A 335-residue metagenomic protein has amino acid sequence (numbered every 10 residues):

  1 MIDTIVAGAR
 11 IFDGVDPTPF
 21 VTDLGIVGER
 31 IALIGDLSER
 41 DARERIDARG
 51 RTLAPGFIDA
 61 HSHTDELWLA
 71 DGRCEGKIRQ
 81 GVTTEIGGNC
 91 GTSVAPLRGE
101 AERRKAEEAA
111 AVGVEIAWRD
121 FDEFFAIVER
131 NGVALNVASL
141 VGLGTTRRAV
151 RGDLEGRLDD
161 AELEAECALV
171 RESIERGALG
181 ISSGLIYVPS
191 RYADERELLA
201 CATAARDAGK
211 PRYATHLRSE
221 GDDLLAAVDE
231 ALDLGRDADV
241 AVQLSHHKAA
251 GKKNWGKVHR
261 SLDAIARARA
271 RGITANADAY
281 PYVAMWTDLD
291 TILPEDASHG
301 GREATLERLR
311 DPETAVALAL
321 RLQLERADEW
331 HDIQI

Functional and structural regions predicted by a protein language model:
M1-R40: N-terminal metal-binding scaffold of metallo-dependent hydrolase/deaminase domains
I2-A7, E39-G88: Replace "His-x-His-based motif
A9, E29, G50, H61 (+5 more regions): Divalent metal-coordination and catalytic microenvironments
S38-E39, A204-R212, D233-V242, R267-T274: Secondary-structure transition/capping motifs at alpha-helix termini and the adjoining loop/turn into the next element
C74-V114: Hydrophobic or amphipathic alpha-helical targeting/insertion segments
C90-L97, A110-D237: Hydrophobic, small-residue-rich alpha-helical packing segments that form membrane-like cores
R103-I116, E295-T305: Acidic, Ser/Thr-rich peripheral helices and adjacent loops at domain boundaries
V128, A134-D160, E166-Y187, A241 (+1 more regions): Active-site neighborhoods of metal-dependent hydrolases
